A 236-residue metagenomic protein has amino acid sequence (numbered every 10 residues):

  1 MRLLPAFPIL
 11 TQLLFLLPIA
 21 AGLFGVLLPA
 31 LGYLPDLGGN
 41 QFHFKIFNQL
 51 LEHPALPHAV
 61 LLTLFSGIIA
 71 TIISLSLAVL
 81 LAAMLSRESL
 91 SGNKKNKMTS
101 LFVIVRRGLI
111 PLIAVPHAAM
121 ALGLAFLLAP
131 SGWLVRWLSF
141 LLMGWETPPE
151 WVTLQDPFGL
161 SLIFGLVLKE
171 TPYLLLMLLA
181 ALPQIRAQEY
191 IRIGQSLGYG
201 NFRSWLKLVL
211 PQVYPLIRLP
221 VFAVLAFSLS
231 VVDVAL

Functional and structural regions predicted by a protein language model:
L3-P35, H53-L179, P183, Q212 (+1 more regions): Membrane-water interface segments at the C-terminal ends of transmembrane alpha-helices in multi-pass inner-membrane
N40-H43, S131, A181-Q195, Y214: Transmembrane helix boundary and interhelical loop/hinge segments in multi-pass membrane proteins
F42-E52: A short amphipathic helical element positioned immediately N-terminal to and/or at the very start of a transmembrane
I46, G123, R192: Ca2+-coordinating acidic residues in Ca2+-binding motifs
E88, R186, R192-V213: Short helix-to-coil transition segments within interhelical loops that connect adjacent transmembrane helices
